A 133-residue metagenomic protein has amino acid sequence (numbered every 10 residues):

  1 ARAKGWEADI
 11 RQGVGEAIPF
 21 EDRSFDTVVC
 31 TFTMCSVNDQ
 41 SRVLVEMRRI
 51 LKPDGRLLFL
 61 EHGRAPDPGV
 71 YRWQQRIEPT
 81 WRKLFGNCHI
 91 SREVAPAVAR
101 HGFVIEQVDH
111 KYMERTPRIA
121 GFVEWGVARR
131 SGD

Functional and structural regions predicted by a protein language model:
K4-I18: Conserved SAM-binding strand-loop segment of SAM-dependent methyltransferases
E16-V28: A short acidic, Gly/Pro-enriched loop at the edge of an enzyme's catalytic core that lines a small-molecule cofactor
D26-D39: A short SAM/SAH-binding and catalytic strip from SAM-dependent methyltransferases
S41-P53: A short glycine-rich, Lys/Arg-flanked "PGG" loop and its adjoining helix->strand segment in the class I
D54-H62: Conserved beta-strand signature within the Rossmann-like core of class I S-adenosyl-L-methionine
E61-D67, M113: Short "lid" loop at the C-terminus of a central beta-strand within the Rossmann-like core of SAM-dependent
G86-G102: Short alpha-helix
F103-E106, H110-D133: Core SAM-dependent methyltransferase catalytic element
